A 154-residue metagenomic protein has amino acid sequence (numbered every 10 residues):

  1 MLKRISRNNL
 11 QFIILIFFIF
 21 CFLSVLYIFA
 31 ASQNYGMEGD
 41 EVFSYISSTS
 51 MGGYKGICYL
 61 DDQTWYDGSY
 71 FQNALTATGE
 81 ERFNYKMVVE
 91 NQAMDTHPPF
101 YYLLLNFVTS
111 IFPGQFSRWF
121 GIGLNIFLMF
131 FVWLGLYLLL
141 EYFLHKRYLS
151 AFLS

Functional and structural regions predicted by a protein language model:
M1-R7: Short, Lys/Arg-rich, polar N-terminal cytosolic tail immediately upstream of the first transmembrane signal-anchor
Q11-L75: Transmembrane signal-anchor helices characteristic of membrane glycosylation enzymes that use polyprenol
I13-F18, L103, G123, A151-F152: Hydrophobic alpha-helical transmembrane segments
L23, Y27, T109, L124 (+1 more regions): Short aromatic/hydrophobic helix-turn
T49-H97, T109-G114: Interfacial juxtamembrane loops and adjacent helix segments that form the catalytic/substrate-binding surfaces
E90, D95-L103, I111-L134: Loop-to-helix entry region of an early transmembrane alpha helix in multi-pass inner-membrane enzymes
L136-S154: Transmembrane-helix signature of polytopic, membrane-embedded enzymes that assemble or transfer cell-envelope glycans
